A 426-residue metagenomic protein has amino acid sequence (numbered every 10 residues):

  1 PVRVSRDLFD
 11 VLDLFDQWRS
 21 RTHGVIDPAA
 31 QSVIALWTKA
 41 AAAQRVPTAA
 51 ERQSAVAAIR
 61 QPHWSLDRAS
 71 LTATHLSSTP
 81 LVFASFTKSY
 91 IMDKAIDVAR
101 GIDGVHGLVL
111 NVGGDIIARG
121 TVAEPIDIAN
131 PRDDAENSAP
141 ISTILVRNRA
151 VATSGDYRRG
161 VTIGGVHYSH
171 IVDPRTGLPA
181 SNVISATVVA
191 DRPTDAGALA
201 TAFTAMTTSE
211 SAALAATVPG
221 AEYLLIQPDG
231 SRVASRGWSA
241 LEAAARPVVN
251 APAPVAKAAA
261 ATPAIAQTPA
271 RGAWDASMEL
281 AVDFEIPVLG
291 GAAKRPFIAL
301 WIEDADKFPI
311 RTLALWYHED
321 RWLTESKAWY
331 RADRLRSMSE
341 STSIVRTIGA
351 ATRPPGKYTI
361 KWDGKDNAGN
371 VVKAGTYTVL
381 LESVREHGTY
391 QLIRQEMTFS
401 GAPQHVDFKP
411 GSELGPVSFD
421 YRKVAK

Functional and structural regions predicted by a protein language model:
P1-Q267: Mature catalytic core of soluble alpha/beta enzymes
R149, I298, I360: Residue-level detector of short, conserved catalytic/binding motifs and their immediate flanks
R175, D229, D304-D306, E319 (+1 more regions): Solvent-exposed strand-loop boundary residues in beta-sheet-rich modules
P263-R311, G388-K426: Primarily secretory-pathway and cell-envelope proteins
E279-L280, F284-K357: Contiguous segments within soluble domain cores/interaction surfaces
R353, Y358-I360, V372-E382: A short tyrosine-centered beta-strand micro-motif
W362-G369: Short, hydrophobic beta-strand segments
D366, S383-H387: Surface-exposed loop/turn motifs at beta-strand-loop junctions within extracellular Ig-like and Fibronectin type III
